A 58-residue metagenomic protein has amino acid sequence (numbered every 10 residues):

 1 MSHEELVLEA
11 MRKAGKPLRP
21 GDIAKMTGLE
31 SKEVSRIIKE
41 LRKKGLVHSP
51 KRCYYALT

Functional and structural regions predicted by a protein language model:
S2-P17, G21, K25: Short amphipathic alpha-helical interface segments
G21, V34, K51-R52: Residue-level detector of family-conserved "landmark" positions at structurally sensitive sites
K25, R42-K43: Alpha-helical residues within the helix-turn-helix
L29-E40: Short amphipathic alpha-helical interaction segments
K43-R52: A short, conserved structural fragment
C53-T58: Minor-groove-contacting beta-hairpin "wing" of winged helix-turn-helix DNA-binding domains
